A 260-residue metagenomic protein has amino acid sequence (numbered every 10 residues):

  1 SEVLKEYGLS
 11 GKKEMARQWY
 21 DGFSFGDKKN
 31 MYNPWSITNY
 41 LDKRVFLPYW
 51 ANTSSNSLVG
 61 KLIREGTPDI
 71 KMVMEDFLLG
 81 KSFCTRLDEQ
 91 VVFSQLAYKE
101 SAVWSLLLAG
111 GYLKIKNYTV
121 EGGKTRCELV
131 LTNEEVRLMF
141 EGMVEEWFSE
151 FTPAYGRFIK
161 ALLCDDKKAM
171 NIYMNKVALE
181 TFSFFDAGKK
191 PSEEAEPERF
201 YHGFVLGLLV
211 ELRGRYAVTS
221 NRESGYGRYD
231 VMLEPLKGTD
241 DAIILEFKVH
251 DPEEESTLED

Functional and structural regions predicted by a protein language model:
S1-Y40, V73: Amphipathic alpha-helical segments of the small helical/lid subdomains adjacent to P-loop NTPase cores
Y32-D260: Extended alpha-helical interface modules used as scaffolds for assembling large macromolecular complexes
